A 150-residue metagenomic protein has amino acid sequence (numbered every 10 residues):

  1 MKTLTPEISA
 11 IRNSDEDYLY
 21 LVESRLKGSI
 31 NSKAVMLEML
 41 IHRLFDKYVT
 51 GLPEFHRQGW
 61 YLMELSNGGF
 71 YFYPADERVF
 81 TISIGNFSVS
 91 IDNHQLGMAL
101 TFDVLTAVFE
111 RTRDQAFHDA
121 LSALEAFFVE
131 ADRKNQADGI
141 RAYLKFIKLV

Functional and structural regions predicted by a protein language model:
M1-I30: Charge-rich, low-complexity N-terminal segments
M1-T5, Y48, L52, I140-V150: Short amphipathic alpha-helical segments
E7-A10, V35, F117-H118, R133: Alpha-helical interaction segments
Y18, R25-K27, E54, D132 (+1 more regions): Glycine-centered secondary-structure boundary/capping sites
K27, N67-G68, I84, D138: Feature targets compositionally biased, intrinsically disordered low-complexity regions with long contiguous runs
G28-R78: Amphipathic, interaction-prone secondary-structure segments
F80, I84-V150: Polybasic, proline/glycine-rich intrinsically disordered low-complexity segments
